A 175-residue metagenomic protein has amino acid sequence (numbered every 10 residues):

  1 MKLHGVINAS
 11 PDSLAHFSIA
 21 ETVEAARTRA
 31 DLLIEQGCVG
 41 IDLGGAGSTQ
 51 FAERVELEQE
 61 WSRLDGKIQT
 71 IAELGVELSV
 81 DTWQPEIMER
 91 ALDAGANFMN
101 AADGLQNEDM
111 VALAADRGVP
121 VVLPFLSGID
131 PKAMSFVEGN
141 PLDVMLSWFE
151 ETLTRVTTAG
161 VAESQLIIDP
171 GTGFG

Functional and structural regions predicted by a protein language model:
K2-I7, I34, V39-L43, L78-V80 (+3 more regions): Hydrophobic faces of well-ordered beta-strands that scaffold small-molecule active sites in alpha/beta enzyme cores
L3-G5, E53-V80, P85-E89, D116-L126 (+1 more regions): Alpha-helix-loop-beta-strand connector modules within alpha/beta enzyme cores
A9-H16, G47-T49, A94, A102-G175: Conserved anion-binding
L14-A15, V39-K67, T172-F174: Glycine-rich, proline-tolerant flexible connector loops at the mouths of alpha/beta enzymes
S18-A25, V55-R63, F136-W148: Alpha-helix N-cap and loop-to-helix initiation/capping positions
E21-L33, D81-E86, S147-T152: Short, acidic/polar
P85-D93, M99, I168: Catalytic cores of alpha/beta
